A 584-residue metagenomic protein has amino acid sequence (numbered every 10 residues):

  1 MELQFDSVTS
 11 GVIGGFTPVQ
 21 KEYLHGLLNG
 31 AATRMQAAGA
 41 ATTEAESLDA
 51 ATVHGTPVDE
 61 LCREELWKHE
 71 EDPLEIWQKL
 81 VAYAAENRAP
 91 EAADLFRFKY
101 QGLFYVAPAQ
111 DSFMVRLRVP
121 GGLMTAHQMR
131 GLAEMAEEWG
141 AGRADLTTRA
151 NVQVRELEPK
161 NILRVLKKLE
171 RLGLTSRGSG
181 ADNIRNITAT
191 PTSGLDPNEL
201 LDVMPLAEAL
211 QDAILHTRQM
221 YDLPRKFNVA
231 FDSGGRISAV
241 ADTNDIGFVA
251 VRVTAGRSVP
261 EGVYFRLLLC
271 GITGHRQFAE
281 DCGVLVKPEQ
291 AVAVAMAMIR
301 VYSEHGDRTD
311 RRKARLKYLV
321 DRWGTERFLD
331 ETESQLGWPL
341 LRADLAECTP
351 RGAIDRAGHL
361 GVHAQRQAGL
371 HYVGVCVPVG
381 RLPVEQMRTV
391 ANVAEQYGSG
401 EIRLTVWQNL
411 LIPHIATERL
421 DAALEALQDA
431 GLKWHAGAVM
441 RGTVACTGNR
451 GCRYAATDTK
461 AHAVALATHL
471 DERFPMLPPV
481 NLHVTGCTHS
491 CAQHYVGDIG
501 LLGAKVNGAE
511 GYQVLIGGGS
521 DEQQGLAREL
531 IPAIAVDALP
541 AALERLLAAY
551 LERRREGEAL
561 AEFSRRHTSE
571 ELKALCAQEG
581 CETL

Functional and structural regions predicted by a protein language model:
E2-T43: Short, low-complexity, charged amphipathic interaction modules
Q36-A37, T43-L584: Peripheral terminal and linker regions in Fe-S/redox and tRNA-modifying enzymes
